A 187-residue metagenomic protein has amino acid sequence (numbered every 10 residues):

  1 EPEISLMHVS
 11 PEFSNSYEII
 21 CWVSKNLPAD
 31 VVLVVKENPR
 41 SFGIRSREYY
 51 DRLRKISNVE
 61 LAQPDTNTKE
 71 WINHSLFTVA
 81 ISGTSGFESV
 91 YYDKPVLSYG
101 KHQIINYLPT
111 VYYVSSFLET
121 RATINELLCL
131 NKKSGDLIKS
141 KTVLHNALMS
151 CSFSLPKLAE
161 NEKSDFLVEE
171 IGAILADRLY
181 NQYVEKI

Functional and structural regions predicted by a protein language model:
E1-E48: Conserved catalytic-core segment of nucleotide-activated headgroup transferases in glycan assembly
R47-A62: Nucleotide-activated donor-binding/catalytic signature segment of Leloir-type glycosyltransferases, i.e., the conserved
Y49-D51, T78, V111-S115: Short low-complexity, flexible loop/linker segments enriched in glycine and/or proline with clustered acidic
E60-Q63, V111-T123: Short acidic-hydrophobic, aromatic-tinged amphipathic segments that line or gate anion-handling sites
P64-V111: A donor-sugar binding/catalytic signature common to diverse glycosyltransferases and related nucleotide-sugar
F117-I187: C-terminal amphipathic helix plus adjacent low-complexity, charged tail appended to glycosyltransferase catalytic
